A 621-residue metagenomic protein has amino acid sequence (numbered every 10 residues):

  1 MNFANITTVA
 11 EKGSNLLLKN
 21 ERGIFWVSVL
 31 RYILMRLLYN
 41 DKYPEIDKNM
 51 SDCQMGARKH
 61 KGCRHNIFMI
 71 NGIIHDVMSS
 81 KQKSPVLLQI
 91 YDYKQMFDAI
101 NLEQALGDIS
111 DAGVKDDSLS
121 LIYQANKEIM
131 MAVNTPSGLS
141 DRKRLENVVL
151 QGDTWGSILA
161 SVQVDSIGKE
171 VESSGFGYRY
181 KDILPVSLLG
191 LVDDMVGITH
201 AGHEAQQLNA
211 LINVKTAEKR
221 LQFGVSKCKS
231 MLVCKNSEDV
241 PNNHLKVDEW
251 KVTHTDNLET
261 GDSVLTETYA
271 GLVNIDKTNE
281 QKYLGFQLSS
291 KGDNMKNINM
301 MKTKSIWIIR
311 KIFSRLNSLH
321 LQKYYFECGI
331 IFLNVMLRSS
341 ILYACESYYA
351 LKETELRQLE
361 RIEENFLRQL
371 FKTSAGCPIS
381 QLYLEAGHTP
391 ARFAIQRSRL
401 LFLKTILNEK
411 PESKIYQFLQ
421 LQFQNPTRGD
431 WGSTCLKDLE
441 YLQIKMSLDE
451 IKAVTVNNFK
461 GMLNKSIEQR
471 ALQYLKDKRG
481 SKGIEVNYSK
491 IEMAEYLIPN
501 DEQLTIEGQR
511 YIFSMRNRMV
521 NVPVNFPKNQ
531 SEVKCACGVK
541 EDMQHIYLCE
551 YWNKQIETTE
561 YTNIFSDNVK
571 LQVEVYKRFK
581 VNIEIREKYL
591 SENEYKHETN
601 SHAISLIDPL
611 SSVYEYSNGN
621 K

Functional and structural regions predicted by a protein language model:
M1-S166: Conserved pre-catalytic core of RNA-dependent polymerases
F3-I6, R22, I70, V86-M96 (+9 more regions): Catalytic palm active-site di-aspartate
W26-R31, M55-R64, S79-S80, K94-D98 (+7 more regions): Conserved, non-catalytic sequence blocks in retroelement Pol enzymes and Pol-derived host proteins
S137, G224-N279: Short, conserved micro-motifs composed of acidic
L191-D193, G224-K229, V233-K235, V240 (+3 more regions): Non-catalytic, peripheral interaction segments enriched in hydrophobic/basic residues
I444-K540: Helix/loop segments that flank and initiate small ligand/metal-binding modules
F526-V575: Short Cys/His-based metal-binding microdomains
I564-G619: Long, charge-rich boundary regions
